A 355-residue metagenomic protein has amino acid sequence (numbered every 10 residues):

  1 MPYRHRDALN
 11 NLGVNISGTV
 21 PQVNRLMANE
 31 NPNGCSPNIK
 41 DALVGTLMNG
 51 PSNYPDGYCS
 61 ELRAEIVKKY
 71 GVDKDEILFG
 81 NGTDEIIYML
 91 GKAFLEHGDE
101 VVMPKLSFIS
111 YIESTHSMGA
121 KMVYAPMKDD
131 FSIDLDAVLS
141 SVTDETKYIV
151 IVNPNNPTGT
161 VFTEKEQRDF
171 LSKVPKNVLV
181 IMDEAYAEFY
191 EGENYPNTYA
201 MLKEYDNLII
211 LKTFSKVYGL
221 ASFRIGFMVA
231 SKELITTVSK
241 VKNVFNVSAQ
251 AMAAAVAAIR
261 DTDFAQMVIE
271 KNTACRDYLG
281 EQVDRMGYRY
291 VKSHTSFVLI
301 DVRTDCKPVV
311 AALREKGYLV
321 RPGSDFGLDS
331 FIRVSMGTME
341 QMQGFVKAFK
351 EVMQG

Functional and structural regions predicted by a protein language model:
M1-N53: N-terminal "arm"/small-domain region of PLP-dependent enzymes with the aminotransferase-like
S36, Y58, N207-D284, Y288-V291: PLP-dependent aminotransferase class I/II
S60-E100: Phosphate-binding glycine-rich loop
A93-I151: PLP-dependent aminotransferase-like
H116, L135-D144, P157-V180, Y186-V217: Active-site pre-lysine segment of PLP-dependent enzymes
I151, M182-D183: Hydrophobic residues in beta-strands of the RecA-like P-loop NTPase core, especially within AAA+ ATPase
T273, Q282-K316, M336: Conserved PLP-binding catalytic core of the aspartate aminotransferase-like
A312-K316, D325-G355: PLP-dependent enzyme catalytic core of the Aspartate aminotransferase-like
